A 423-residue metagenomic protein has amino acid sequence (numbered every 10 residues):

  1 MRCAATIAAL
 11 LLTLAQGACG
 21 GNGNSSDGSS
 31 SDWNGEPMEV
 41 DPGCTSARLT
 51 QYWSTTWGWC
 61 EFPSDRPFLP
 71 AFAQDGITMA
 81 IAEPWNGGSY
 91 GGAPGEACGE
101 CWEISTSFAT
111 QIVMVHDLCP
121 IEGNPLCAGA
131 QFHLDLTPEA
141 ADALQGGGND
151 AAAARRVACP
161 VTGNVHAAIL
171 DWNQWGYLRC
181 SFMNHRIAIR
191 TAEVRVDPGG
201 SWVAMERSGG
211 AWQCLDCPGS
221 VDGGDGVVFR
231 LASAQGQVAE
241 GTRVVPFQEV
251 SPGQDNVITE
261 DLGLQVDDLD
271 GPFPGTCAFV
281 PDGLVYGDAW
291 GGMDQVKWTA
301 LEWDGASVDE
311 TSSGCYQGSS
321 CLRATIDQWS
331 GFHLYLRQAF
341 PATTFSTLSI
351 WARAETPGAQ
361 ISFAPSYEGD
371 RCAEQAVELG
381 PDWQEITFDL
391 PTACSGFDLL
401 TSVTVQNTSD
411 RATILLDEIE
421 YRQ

Functional and structural regions predicted by a protein language model:
M1-C3, L14-E39: Ser/Thr-rich, Pro/Gly/Ala-heavy low-complexity intrinsically disordered linkers and tails of secreted extracellular
T6-L12: Hydrophobic helical h-region of N-terminal Sec-dependent signal peptides in bacterial secretory/periplasmic proteins
W33-S220, G224-Q237, G241-W290: Secreted/periplasmic proteins
G226, C394-S402: Noncatalytic modules at the cell exterior or secretory-pathway interfaces, chiefly beta-strand-rich lectin/adhesion
G287-S307: Short, tryptophan-glycine- and acidic/Ser/Thr-enriched carbohydrate-recognition patches
D309-G331: Short carbohydrate-recognition loop motifs
A324-G396, D410-L415, E420: Extracellular ligand-binding interfaces
V403-R411: Short beta-strand-plus-loop segments that form exposed binding edges in beta-rich domains
